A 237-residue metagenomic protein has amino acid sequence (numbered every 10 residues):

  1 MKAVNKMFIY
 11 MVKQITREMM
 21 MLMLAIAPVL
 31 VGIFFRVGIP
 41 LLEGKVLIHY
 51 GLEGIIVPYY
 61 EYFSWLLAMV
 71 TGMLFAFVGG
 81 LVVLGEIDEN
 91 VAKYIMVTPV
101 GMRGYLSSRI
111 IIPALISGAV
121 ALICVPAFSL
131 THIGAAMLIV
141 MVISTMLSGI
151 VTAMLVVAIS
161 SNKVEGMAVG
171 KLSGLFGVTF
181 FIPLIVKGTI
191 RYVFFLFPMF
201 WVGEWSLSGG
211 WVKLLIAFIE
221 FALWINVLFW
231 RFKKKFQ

Functional and structural regions predicted by a protein language model:
M1-M21, F236-Q237: N-terminal Sec/SRP start-transfer signal
A3-K6, V186-L214: Short hydrophobic, aromatic-rich alpha-helical segments embedded in or entering the lipid bilayer of multi-pass
I15-G44, Y62-A76, G118, G170-I182 (+1 more regions): Hydrophobic alpha-helical transmembrane segments of multi-pass membrane transport/permease proteins
K45-P58, C124-M141, L147, M154 (+3 more regions): Membrane-interfacial helix-loop-helix connectors in multipass membrane proteins
P58-V97, M102-I110, G118-I123: Hydrophobic alpha-helical transmembrane segments of multi-pass membrane transport proteins
S64, G72-F77, S107-S108, I133-M141 (+2 more regions): Short alpha-helical transmembrane interface motifs in multi-pass membrane proteins
M141-T179: A structural motif at transmembrane helix-loop-helix junctions in multipass membrane proteins
L155, F218-Q237: Junction motif at the cytosolic side of a transmembrane helix
